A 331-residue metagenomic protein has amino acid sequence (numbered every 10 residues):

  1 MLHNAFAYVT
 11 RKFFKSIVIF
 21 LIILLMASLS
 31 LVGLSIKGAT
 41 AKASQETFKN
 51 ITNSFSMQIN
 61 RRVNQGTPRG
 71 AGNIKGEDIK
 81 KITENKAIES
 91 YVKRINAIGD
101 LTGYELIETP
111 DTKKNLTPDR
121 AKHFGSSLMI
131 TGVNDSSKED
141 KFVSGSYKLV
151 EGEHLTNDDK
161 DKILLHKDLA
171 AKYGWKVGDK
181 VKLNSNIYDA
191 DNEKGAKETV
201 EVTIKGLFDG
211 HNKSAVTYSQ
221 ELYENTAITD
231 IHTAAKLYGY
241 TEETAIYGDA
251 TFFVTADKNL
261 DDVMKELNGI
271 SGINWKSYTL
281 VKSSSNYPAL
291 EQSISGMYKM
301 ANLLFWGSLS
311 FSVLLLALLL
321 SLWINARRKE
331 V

Functional and structural regions predicted by a protein language model:
M1-S35, A41, E46: N-terminal Sec/SRP start-transfer signal
N4, Y8, L322-R327: Start (N-cap) of specific transmembrane helices in multi-pass transporter permeases
A7-K12, T156, S293-I294: Helix-boundary and loop/linker segments of multi-pass membrane transporters
I36, T40-T47, N259-L314, W323-R327: Peri-transmembrane interface segments
K49-V92, N96-S285: Basic-flanked hydrophobic alpha-helices used for secretion and membrane insertion
V331: Conserved phosphate/oxyanion-binding catalytic-loop motifs
